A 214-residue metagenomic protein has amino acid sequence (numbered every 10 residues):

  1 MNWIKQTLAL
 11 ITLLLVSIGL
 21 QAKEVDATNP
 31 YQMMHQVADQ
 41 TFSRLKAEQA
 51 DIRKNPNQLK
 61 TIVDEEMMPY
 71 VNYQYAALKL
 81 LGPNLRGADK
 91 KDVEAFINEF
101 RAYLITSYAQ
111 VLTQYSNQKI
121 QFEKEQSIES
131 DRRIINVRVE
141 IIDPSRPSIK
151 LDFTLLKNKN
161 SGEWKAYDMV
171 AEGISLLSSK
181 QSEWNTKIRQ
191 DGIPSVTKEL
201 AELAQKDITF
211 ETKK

Functional and structural regions predicted by a protein language model:
M1-L8: Bacterial N-terminal signal peptides that target proteins for export
A9-V16: Hydrophobic helical h-region of N-terminal Sec-dependent signal peptides in bacterial secretory/periplasmic proteins
S17-A22: N-terminal signal peptide c-region/cleavage motif recognized by signal peptidases
E24-Y108: Early exported N-terminus immediately downstream of N-terminal targeting peptides
L85, A102-Y103, I141-P144, E172-L176: Solvent-exposed loop/turn segments at secondary-structure junctions within structured extracellular/periplasmic domains
T106-D152, L203-K214: Surface-exposed, charged secondary-structure patches
K150-S178: Short beta-strand edge/turn micro-motifs at domain boundaries
D168-K214: Low-complexity, intrinsically disordered terminal/linker segments enriched in charged and Gly/Pro repeats
